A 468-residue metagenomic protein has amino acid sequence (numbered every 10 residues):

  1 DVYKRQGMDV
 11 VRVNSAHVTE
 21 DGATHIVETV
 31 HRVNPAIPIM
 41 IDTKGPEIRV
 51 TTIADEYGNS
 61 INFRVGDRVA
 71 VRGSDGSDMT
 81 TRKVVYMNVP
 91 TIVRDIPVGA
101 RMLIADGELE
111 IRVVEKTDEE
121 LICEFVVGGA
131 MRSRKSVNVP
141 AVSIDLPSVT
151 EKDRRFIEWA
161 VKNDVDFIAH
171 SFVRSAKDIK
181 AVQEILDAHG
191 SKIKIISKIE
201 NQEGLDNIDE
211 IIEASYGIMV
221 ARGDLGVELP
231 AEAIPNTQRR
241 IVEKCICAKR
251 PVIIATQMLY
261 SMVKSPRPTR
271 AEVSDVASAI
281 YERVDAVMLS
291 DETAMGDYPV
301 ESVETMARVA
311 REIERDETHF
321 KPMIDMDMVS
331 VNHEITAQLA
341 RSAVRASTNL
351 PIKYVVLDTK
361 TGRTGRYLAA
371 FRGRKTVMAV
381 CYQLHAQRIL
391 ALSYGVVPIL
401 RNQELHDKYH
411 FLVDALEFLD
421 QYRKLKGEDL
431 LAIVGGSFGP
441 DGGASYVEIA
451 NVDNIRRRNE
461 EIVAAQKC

Functional and structural regions predicted by a protein language model:
V2-Y3: Short, small-residue-biased leader/transition segments that mark boundaries at the very start of proteins
D9-E20, A169-F172, I218-L229, V276-P299: Glycine-rich phosphate-binding active-site loops on the catalytic face of alpha/beta enzymes
V10-R12, A36-M40, R68, E120-I122 (+5 more regions): Structural preference for beta-strand elements that scaffold enzyme active sites
I26-V30, T293-E314, S445-A450: C-terminal helical cap(s) of enzyme catalytic domains, especially alpha/beta-barrels
E28, G45, V50-I157, V397-L400 (+4 more regions): Beta-strand/loop-dominated core regions that host nucleotide or nucleotide-derived cofactor-binding catalytic loops
D145-T256, M262-V273, I280: Conserved alpha/beta-domain cores
K180, I196, T305-A343, E460-K467: Long, charged amphipathic helices and adjacent flexible linkers at domain junctions
T364-R366, R372-F411: Nucleotide-binding motor/catalytic cores of P-loop/tubulin-like NTPases across gene-expression machines
